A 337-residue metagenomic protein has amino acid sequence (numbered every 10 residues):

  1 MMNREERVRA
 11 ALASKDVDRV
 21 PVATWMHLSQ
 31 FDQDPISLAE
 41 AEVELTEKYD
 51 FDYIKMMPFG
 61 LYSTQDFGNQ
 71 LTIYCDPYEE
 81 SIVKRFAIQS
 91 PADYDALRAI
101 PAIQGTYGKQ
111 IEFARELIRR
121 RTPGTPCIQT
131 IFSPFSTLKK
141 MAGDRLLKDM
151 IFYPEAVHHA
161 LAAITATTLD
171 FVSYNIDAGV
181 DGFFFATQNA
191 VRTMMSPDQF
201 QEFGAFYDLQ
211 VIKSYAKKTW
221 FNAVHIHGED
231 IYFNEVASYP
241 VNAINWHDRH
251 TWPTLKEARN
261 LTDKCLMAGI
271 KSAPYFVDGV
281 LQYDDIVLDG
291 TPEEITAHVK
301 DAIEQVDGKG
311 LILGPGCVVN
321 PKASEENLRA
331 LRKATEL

Functional and structural regions predicted by a protein language model:
M1-D32, A41, L45, D52 (+3 more regions): Active-site loop segments of alpha/beta catalytic cores
D34-E40, T64-D76: Glycine-rich loop at the start of a catalytic domain that most often binds anionic cofactors/ligands
Y49-L71: Membrane helical hairpin/interfacial module
D76-R98: Active-site gating loops and adjacent loop-to-helix segments of metal-dependent hydrolytic enzymes
